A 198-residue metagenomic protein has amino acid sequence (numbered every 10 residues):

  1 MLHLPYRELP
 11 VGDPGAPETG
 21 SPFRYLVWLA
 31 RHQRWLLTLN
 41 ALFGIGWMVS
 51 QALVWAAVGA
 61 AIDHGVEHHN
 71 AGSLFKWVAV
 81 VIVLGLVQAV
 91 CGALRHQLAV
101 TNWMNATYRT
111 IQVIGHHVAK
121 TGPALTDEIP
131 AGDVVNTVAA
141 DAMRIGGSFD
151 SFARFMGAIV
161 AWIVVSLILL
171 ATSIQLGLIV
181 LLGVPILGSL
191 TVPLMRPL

Functional and structural regions predicted by a protein language model:
M1-Q51, V66-W77, R95, A99 (+4 more regions): Membrane-integrated ABC transporters
H3-P17, M104, Q112-N136, A140-A142: Short intracellular "coupling" helices and adjacent cytoplasmic loop segments at the cytosolic face of multi-pass
H32, N40-G46, W77, V87 (+1 more regions): Transmembrane helices of ABC transporter permease
L37-L42, V58, A119, D127-F155 (+2 more regions): Extended hydrophobic secondary-structure segments
T38, S50-V58, C91, R95 (+4 more regions): Residue-level signal for transmembrane alpha-helical positions in Major Facilitator Superfamily
F43-W47, Q51, V80-Q88, G92 (+4 more regions): Alpha-helical transmembrane segments of multi-pass integral membrane proteins
V54-A61, A79, R95, A99 (+4 more regions): Hydrophobic/aromatic residues in alpha-helical transmembrane segments
V54-A79, L167-I179: Membrane interfacial helix motifs at helix-loop boundaries and amphipathic/re-entrant anchors
